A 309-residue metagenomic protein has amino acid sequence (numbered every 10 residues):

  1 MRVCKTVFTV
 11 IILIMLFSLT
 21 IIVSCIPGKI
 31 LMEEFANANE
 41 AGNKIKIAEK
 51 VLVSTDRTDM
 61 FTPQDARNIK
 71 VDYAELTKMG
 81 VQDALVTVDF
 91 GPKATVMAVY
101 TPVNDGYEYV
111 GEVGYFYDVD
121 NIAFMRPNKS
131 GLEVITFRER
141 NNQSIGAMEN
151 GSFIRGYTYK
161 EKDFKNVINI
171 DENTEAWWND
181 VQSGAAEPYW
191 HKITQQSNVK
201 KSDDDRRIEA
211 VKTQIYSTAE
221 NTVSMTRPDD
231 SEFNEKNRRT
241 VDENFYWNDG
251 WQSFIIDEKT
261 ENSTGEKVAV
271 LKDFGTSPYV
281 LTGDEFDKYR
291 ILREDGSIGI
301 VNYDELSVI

Functional and structural regions predicted by a protein language model:
M1-L13: N-terminal Sec-pathway targeting helices
I11-I21: Bacterial N-terminal signal peptides
I22-I45, Q143-I309: Acidic, small-residue rich beta-repeat scaffolds with periodic aromatic anchors
C25-E112, S307-V308: Terminal domain-start segments
N68-I69, Y117-M125, A176-Q182: Repeated scaffold domains used in trafficking and secretory/extracellular systems, primarily beta-propellers
E75-D89, P127-S144, D203-I215: Acidic/hydrophobic-patterned starts of short beta strands in beta-sheet-rich repeat architectures
Y100-N128, F245: A short, surface-exposed interaction/processing loop segment used at functional sites
D118-K160: Contiguous hydrophobic, core-forming segments of folded domains
